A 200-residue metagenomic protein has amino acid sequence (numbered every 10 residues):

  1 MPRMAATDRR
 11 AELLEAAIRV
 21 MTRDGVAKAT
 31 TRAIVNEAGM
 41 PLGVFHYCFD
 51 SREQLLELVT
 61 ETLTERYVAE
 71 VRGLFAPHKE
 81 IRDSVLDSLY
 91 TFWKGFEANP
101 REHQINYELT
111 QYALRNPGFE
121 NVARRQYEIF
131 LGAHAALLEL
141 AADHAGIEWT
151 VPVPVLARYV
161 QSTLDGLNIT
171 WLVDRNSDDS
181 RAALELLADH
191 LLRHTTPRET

Functional and structural regions predicted by a protein language model:
M1-D8, T196-T200: N-terminal intrinsically disordered/low-complexity leader segments
R9-E12, R19-Q54, L58: Helix-turn-helix
A16-R23, E70-L74, I105, L109 (+1 more regions): Solvent-exposed, amphipathic alpha-helical segments
F49, E108-R115: Short helix-capping/turn signature of helix-turn-helix
L58, R72-E102, V153-V160: Hydrophobic alpha-helical connector segments
E61-R66: Short, basic, alpha-helical segments at the C-terminal edge of helix-turn-helix-like DNA-binding modules
A98-Q104, P117-D143: Amphipathic alpha-helical packing segments from all-alpha helical-bundle domains
G118-R124, A141-T200: Hydrophobic/aromatic-rich alpha-helical bundle segments in the mid-to-C-terminal region
